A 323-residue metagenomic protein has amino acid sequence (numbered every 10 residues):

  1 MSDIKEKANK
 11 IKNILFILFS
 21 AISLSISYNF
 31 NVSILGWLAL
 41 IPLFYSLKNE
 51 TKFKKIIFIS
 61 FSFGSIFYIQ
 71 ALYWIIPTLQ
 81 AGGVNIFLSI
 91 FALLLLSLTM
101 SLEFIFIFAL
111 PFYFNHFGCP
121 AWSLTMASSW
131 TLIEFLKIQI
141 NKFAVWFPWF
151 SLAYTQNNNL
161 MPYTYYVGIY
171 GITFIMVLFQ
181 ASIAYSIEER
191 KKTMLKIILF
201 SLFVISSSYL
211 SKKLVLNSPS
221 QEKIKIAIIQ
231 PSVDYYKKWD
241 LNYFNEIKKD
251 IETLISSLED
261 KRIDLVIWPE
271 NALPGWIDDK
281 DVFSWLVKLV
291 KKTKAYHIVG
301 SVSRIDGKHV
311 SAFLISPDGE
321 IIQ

Functional and structural regions predicted by a protein language model:
S2-K213: Membrane-embedded alpha-helical bundles of multi-pass enzymes that act on lipidic or dolichyl-linked glycan substrates
K212-Q323: Soluble catalytic regions of membrane-associated enzymes that act on cell-envelope and secretory-pathway components
